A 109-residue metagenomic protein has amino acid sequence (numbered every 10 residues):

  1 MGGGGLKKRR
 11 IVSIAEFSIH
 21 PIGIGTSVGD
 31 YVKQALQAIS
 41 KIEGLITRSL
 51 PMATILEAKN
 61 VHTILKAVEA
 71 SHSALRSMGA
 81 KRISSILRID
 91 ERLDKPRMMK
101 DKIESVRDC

Functional and structural regions predicted by a protein language model:
G2-C109: Charge-rich, low-complexity N-terminal segments
